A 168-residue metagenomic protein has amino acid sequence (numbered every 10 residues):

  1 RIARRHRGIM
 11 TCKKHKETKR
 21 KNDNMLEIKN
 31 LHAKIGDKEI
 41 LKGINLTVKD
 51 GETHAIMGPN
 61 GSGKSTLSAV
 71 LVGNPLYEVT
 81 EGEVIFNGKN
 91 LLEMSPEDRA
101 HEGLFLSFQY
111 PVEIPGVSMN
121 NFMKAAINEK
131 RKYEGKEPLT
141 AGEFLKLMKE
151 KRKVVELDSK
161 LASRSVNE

Functional and structural regions predicted by a protein language model:
V48-D50: Conserved hydrophobic segment flanking the Walker A/P-loop of ABC-type ATPase nucleotide-binding domains
H54-I56, S68: Short hydrophobic beta-strand immediately N-terminal to the Walker A/P-loop
A55, A100-Q109, K149: ABC nucleotide-binding domain signature
M57-S62: The feature captures the beta-strand-to-loop junction immediately N-terminal to the Walker
V72: Helix-to-loop junction immediately C-terminal to a conserved catalytic motif
E83-R99, N167: ABC ATPase NBD Q-loop/coupling interface
V112-E168: ABC-family P-loop ATPase nucleotide-binding domains
